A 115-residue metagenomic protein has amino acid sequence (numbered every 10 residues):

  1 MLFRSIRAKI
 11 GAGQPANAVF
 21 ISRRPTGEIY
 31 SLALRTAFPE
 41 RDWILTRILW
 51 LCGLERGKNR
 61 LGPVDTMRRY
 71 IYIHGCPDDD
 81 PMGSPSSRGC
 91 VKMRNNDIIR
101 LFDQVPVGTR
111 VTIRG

Functional and structural regions predicted by a protein language model:
M1-L2: Short, small-residue-biased leader/transition segments that mark boundaries at the very start of proteins
A8: Internal glycine-rich, Lys/Arg-flanked active-site/core loops of soluble domains
Q14-P15, I21-G115: Exported/periplasmic cell-wall-interacting domains
